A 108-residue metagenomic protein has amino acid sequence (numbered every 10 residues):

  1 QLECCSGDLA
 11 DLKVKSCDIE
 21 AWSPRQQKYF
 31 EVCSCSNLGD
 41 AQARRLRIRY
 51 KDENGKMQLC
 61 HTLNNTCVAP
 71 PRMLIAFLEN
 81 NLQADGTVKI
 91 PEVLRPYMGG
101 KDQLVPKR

Functional and structural regions predicted by a protein language model:
Q1-R108: TRNA-recognition modules of translation machinery and tRNA-sensing kinases, especially anticodon-binding
